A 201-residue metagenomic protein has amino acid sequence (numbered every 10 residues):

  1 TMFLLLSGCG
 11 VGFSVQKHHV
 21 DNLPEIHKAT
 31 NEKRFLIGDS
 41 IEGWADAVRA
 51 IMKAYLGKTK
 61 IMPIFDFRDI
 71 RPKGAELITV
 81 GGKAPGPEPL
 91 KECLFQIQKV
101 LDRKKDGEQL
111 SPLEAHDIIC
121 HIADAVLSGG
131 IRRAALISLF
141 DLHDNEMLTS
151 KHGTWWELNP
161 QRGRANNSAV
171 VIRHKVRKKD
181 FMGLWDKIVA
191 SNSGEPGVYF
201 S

Functional and structural regions predicted by a protein language model:
T1-S201: Extended catalytic cores of very large enzyme megasubunits
